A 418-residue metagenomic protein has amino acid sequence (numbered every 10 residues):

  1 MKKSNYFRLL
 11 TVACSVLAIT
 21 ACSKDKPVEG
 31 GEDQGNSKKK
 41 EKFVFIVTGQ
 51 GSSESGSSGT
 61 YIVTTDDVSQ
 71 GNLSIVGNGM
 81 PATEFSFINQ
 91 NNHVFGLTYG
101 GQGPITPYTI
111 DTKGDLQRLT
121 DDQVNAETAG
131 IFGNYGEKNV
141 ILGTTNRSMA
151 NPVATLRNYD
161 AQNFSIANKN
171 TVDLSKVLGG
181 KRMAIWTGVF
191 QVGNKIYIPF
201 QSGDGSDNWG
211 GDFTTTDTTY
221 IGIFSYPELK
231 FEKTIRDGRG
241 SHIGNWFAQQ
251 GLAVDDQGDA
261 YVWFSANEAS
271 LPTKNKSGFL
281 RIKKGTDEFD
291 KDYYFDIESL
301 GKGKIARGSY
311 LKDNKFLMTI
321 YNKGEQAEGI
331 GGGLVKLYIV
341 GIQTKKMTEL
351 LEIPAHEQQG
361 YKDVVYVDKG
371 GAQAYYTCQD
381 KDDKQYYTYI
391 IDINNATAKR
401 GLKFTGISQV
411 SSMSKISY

Functional and structural regions predicted by a protein language model:
M1-F45: Bacterial Sec-dependent N-terminal signal peptides
K38-K39, G51-S57, G100-P104, R147-A154 (+4 more regions): Short, solvent-exposed loop/turn segments at conserved positions within beta-propeller repeat blades
S58-D66, P107-T109, V153-S165, G211-K230 (+3 more regions): Beta-propeller blade signature
G59-S165: Post-signal peptide N-terminal segment of secreted/secretory-pathway proteins
S69-P81, D115-A126, S165-K181, K230-R239 (+3 more regions): Beta-propeller fold detector
N78-N91, Q123-E137, L178-V189, H242-L252 (+3 more regions): Repeated scaffold domains used in trafficking and secretory/extracellular systems, primarily beta-propellers
F190-G324: Acidic, serine/threonine- and glycine-rich low-complexity intrinsically disordered segments that serve as flexible
D290-K384: Intrinsically disordered, low-complexity segments enriched in Gly and acidic/Ser/Thr residues that form flexible
